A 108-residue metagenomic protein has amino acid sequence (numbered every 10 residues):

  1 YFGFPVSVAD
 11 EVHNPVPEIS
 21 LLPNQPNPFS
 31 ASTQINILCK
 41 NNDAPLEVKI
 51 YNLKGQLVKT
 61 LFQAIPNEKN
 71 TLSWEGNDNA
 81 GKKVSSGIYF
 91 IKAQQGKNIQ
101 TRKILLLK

Functional and structural regions predicted by a protein language model:
Y1-E11: A recurrent domain-boundary module in secreted/ectodomain proteins
A9-N52, T60-A64, K69-E75, Q95: Glycine-centered coil/turn sites that cap beta-strands in beta-rich domains
I65, S73, K82-K108: C-terminal tail/sorting-segment detector
D78-A80: Calcium-coordinating acidic loop motifs
